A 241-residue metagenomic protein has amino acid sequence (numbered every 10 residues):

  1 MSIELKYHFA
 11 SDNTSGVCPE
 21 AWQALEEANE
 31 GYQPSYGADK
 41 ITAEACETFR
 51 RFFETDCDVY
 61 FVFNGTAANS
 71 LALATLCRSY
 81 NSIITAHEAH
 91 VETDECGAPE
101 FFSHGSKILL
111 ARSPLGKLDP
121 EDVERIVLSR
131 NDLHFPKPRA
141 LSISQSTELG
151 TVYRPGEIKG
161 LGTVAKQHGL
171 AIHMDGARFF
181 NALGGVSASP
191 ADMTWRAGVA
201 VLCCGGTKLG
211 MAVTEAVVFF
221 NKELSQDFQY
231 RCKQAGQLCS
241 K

Functional and structural regions predicted by a protein language model:
S2-K241: Conserved PLP-enzyme active-site core in the AAT-like
